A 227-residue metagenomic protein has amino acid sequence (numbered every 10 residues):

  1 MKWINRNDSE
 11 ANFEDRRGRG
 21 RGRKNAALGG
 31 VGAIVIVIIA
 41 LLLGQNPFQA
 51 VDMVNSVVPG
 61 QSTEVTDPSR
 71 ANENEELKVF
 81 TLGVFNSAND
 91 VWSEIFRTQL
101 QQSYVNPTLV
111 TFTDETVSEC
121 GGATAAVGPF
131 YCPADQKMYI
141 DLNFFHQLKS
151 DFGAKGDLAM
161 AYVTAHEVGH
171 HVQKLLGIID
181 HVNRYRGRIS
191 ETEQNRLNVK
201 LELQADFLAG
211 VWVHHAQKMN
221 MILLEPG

Functional and structural regions predicted by a protein language model:
R6-A26, A33-G227: A Zn2+-metalloprotease active-site environment signal
